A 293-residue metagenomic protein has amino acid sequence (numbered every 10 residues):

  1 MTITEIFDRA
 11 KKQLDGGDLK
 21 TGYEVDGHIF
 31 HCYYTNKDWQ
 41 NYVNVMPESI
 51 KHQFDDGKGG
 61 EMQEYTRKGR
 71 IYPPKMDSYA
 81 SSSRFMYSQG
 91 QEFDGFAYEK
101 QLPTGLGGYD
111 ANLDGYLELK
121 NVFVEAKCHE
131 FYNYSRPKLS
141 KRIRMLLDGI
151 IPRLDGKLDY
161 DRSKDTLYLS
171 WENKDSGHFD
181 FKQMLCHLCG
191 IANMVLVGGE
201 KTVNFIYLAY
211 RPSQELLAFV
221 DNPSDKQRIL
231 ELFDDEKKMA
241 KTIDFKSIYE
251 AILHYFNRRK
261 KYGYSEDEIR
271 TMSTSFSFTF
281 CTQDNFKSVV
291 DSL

Functional and structural regions predicted by a protein language model:
M1-L293: Charged, terminal alpha-helix-loop-beta segments that serve as non-catalytic nucleic-acid engagement and/or assembly
